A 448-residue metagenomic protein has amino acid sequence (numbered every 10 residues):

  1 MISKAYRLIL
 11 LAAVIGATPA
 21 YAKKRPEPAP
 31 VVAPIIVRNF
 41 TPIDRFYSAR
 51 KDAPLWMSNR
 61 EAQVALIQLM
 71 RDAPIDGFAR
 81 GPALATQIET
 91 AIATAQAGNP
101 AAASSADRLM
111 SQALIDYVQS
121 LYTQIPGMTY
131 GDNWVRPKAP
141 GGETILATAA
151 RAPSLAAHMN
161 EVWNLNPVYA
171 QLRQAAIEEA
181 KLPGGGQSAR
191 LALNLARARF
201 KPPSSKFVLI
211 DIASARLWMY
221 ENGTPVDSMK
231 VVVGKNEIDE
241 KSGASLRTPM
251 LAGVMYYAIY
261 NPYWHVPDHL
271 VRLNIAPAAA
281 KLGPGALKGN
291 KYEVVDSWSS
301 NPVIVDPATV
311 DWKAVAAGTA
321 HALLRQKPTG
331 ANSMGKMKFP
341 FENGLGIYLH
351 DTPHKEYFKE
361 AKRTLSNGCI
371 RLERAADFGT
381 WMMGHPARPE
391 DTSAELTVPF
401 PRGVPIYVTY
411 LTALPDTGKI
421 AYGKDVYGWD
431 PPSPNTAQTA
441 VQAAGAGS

Functional and structural regions predicted by a protein language model:
M1-I9: Bacterial N-terminal signal peptides that target proteins for export
K4, G16-A17: Intrinsic disorder/low-complexity segments, especially N-terminal tails and targeting/processing regions
I9-G16: Bacterial N-terminal signal peptides
T18-A22: Sec/Tat signal peptide C-region and signal peptidase I cleavage site
K23-R38, Q112-D116, S120, V135-G142 (+1 more regions): Well-ordered beta-sheet/strand-loop patches within structured domains
K23-V135: Cationic-aromatic interfacial patches
